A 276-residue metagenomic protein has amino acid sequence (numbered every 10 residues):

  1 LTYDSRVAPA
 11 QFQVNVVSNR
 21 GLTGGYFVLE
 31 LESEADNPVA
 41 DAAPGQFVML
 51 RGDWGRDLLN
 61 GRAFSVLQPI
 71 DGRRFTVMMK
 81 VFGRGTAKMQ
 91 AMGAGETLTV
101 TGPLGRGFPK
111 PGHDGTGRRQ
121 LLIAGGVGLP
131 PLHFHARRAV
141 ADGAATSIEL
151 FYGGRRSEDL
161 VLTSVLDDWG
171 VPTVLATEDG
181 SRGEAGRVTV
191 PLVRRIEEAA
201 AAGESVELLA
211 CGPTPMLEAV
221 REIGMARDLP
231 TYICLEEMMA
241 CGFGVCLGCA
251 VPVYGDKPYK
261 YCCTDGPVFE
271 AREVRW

Functional and structural regions predicted by a protein language model:
T2-E96: Ferredoxin-reductase
A10, Y259-W276: Short, basic/aromatic-enriched C-terminal tail that caps enzymatic domains
R84-M238: FNR/FR-type flavoprotein reductase catalytic core
P131, T214-P215, E236-P267: Local cysteine-cluster metal-coordination motifs and their immediate loop/turn environment, predominantly Fe-S cluster
